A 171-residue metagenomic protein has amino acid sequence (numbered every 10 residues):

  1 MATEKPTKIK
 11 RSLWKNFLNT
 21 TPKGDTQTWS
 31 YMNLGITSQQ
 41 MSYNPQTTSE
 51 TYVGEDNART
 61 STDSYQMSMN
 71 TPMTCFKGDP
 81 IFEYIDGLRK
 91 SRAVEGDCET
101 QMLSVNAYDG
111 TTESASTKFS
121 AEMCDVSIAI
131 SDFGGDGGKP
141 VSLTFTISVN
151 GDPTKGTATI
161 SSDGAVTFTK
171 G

Functional and structural regions predicted by a protein language model:
M1, K5, T144, S148-G171: Protruding loop/beta-arch "assembly-hinge" segments enriched in small, turn-prone residues
A2-K77, D125-V141: Solvent-exposed edge beta-strands and adjacent loop segments that serve as assembly or binding interfaces
P22, N33, Y52, V94 (+5 more regions): Intrinsically disordered, low-complexity segments enriched in small/polar residues
I36, M41, V105-K155: Short beta-strand and beta-hairpin "edge-sheet" elements
E55-M123, K155-D163: Extracellular/virion structural assembly segments
